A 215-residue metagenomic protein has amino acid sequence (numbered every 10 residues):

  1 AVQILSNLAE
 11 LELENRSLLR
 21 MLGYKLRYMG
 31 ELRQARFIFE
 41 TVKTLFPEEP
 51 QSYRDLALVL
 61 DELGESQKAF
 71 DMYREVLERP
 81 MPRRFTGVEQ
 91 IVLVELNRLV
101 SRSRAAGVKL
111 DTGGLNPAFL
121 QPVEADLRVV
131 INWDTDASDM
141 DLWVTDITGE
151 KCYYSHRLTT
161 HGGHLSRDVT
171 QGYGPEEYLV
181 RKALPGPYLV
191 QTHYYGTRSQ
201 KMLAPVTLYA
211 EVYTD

Functional and structural regions predicted by a protein language model:
N7-E10, E40-T44, E78: Conserved structural position within tetratricopeptide repeats
S17-M21, Q51-D55, T86-I91: Alpha-solenoid helical repeat scaffolds
T44, D61, S66-R84, N97: TPR/TPR-like (Sel1-like) alpha-helical repeat modules
R102-D215: Intrinsic-disorder/low-complexity signal
